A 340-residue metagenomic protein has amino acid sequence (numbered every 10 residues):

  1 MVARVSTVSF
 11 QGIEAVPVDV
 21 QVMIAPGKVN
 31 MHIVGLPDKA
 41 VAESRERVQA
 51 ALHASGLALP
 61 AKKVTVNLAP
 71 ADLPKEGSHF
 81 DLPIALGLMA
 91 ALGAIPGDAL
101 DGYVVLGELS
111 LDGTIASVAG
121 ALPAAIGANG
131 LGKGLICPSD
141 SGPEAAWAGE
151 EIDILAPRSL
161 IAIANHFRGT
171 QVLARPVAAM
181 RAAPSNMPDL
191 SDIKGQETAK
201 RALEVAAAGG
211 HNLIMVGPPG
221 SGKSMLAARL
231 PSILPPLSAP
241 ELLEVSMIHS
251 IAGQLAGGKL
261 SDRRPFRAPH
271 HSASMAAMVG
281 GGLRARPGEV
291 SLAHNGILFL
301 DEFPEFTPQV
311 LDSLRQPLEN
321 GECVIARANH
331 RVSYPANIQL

Functional and structural regions predicted by a protein language model:
M1-M225, A326: Peripheral, non-AAA+ core regions of ATP-driven protein-machinery
R168-V205, G209, L237-V290: P-loop NTPase nucleotide-binding/switch module
I214-G258, N320: Walker A/P-loop
V216, M278, L298-D301, V324-R327 (+1 more regions): Structural recognition of the conserved hydrophobic beta-strand(s) that form the central parallel beta-sheet of P-loop
F266-P269, A285-N295, A326-L340: AAA+/SF3 P-loop NTPase mechanochemical coupling elements
R286-E319: Conserved AAA+/SF3 P-loop NTPase catalytic/coupling segment centered on the Walker-B
D312-Y334: Substrate-gripping "pore-loop 1 plus following alpha2 helix"
